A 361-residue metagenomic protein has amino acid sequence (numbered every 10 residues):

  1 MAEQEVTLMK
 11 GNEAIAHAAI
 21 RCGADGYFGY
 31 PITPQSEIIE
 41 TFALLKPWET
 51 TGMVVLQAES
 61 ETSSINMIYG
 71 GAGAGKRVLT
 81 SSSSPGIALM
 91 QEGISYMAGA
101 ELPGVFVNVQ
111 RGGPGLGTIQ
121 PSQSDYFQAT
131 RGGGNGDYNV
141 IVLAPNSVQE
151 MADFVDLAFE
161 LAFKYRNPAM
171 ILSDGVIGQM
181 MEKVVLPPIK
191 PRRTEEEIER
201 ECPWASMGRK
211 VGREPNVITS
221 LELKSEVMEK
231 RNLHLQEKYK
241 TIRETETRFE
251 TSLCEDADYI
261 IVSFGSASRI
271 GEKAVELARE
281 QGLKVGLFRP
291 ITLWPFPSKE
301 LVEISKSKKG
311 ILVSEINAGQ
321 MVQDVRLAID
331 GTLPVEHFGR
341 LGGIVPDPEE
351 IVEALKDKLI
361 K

Functional and structural regions predicted by a protein language model:
T7-L44: N-terminal glycine-rich anion-binding loops that anchor highly charged ligand groups
K10-A14, Q236-Y259, E272: Glycine-/acidic-rich phosphate or pyrophosphate-binding loops and their flanking alpha/beta elements
E37-R131, I141-F163: Thiamine diphosphate
V140-E196, E350-K361: Structural signature of the thiamine diphosphate
R166-T251: Conformationally flexible catalytic loops at phosphate/diphosphate-handling active centers
G271-I304: Generic long, charged, amphipathic alpha-helical segments
E315-K361: Peripheral docking tails and interdomain loops at the edges of cofactor- or intermediate-handling domains
